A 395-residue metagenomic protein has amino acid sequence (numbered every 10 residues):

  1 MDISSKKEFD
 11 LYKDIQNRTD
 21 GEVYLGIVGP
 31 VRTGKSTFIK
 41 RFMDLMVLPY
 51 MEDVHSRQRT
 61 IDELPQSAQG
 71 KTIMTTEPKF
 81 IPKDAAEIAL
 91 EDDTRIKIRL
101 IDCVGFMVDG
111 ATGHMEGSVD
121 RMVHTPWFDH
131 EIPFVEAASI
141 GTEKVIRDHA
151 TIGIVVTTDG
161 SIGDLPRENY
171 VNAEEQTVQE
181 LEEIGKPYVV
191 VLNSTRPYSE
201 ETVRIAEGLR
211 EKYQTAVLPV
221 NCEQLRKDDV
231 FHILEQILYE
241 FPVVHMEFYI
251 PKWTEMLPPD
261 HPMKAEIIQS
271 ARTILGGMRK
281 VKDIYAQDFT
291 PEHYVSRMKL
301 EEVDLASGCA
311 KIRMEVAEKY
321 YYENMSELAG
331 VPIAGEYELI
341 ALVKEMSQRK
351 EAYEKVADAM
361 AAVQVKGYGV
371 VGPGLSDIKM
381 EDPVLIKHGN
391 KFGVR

Functional and structural regions predicted by a protein language model:
M1-D129: Conserved G1/Walker A P-loop phosphate-binding module
D2-L11, N17-R32, F42-L45, Q236-Y239 (+1 more regions): P-loop NTP-binding site
V31, A89-T94, V145-H149, E180-I184 (+1 more regions): Conserved catalytic network of the ASCE P-loop NTPase/AAA+ motor domain
V104-V108, D159-I162, T195-Y198, E223-R226 (+1 more regions): Conserved nucleotide-binding/hydrolysis micro-motifs of P-loop NTPases
G110-G113, D164-N169, S199-V203: Conserved ATPase-coupling elements of RecA-like P-loop NTPase cores
A111-D164, L181: Inter-motif core of Ras-like GTPase G domains
N169-E175: Charged helix-capping and loop-helix junction motifs
Q176-V189, S194-D260: Canonical P-loop GTPase G-domain recognition
